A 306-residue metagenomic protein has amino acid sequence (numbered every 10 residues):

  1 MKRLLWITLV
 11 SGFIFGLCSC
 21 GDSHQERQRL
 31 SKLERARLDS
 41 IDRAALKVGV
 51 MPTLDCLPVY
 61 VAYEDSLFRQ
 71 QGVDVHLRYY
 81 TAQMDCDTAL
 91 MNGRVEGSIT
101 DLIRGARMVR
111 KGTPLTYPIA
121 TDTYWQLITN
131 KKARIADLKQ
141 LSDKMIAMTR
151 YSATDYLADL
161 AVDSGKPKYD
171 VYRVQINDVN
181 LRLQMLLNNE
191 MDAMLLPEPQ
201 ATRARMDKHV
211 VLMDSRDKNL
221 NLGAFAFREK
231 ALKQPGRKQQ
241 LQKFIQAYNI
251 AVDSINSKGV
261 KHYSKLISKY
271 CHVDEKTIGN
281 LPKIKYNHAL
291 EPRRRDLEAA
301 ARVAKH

Functional and structural regions predicted by a protein language model:
M1-I7: Bacterial N-terminal signal peptides that target proteins for export
S11-G12: Repetitive helical segments and hydrophobic/amphipathic motifs
G16-S19: C-terminal motif of bacterial Sec signal peptides marking the signal peptidase cleavage site
Q25-L46, A193, H262-H306: An extracytoplasmic/periplasmic, membrane-proximal ligand-sensing/linker region
E26-K168, R173-I176, M185, D192-E198 (+1 more regions): Short, glycine-/small- and polar/acidic-enriched structural segments that line small-molecule recognition paths
L46, D143-M148, K230-K233, I250-N256 (+1 more regions): Second-shell loop/turn segments in exported
C56-V59, G105, D155, L241 (+2 more regions): A general structural signal for well-ordered alpha-helical segments in protein cores
L102-R104, A133, P167, R173-I267: Pocket-lining segment of extracytoplasmic ligand-binding domains
